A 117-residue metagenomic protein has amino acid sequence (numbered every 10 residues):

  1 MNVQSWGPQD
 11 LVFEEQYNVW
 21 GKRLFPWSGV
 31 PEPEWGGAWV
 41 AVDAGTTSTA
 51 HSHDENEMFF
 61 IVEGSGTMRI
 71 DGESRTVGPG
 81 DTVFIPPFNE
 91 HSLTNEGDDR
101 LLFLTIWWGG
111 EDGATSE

Functional and structural regions predicted by a protein language model:
M1-E34, T115-E117: A short, N-terminal "cap"/entry segment at the start of jelly-roll beta-barrel domains of the cupin/DSBH fold
G21-P26, G37-H53: Conserved short histidine dyad/triad with adjacent acidic residue
V30-P33, D43-T46, S65-T67, G109-G113: Short, charged/polar surface micro-motifs in flexible loops or helix N-caps
V40, M58, F84, D99-T115: A short hydrophobic beta-strand segment most commonly corresponding to one strand of the jelly-roll/cupin
S48-A50, M68-R69, I85, H91-G97: Short beta-strand His + acidic residue motifs that chelate non-heme Fe in jelly-roll/DSBH and cupin folds
D54-E55, E73, N89-E90, D99: A generic "binding-loop/recognition-motif" signal
N56-G66: Glycine- and acidic-residue-biased ligand/ion/polar-headgroup-sensing regions
E73-P87: Short acidic-glycine-tyrosine-enriched beta hairpin
